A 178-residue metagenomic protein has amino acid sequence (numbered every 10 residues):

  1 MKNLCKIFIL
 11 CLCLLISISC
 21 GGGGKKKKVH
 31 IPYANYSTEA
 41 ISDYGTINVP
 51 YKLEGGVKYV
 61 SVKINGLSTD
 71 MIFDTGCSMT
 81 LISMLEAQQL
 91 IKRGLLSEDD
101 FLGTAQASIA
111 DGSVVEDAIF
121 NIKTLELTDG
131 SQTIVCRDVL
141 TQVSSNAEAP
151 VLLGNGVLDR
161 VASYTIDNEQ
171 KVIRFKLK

Functional and structural regions predicted by a protein language model:
M1-F8: Bacterial N-terminal signal peptides that target proteins for export
F8-S17: Bacterial N-terminal signal peptides
S17-K178: Pepsin/retropepsin-fold aspartyl endopeptidases
